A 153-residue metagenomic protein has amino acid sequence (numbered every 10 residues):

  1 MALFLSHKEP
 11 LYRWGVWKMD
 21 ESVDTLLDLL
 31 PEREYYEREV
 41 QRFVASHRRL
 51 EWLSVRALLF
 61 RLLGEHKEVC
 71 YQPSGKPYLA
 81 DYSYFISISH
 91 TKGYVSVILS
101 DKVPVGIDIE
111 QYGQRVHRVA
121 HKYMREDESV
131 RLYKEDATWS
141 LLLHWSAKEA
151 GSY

Functional and structural regions predicted by a protein language model:
M1-Y153: Core catalytic alpha/beta fold that binds nucleotide/phospho-ligands
